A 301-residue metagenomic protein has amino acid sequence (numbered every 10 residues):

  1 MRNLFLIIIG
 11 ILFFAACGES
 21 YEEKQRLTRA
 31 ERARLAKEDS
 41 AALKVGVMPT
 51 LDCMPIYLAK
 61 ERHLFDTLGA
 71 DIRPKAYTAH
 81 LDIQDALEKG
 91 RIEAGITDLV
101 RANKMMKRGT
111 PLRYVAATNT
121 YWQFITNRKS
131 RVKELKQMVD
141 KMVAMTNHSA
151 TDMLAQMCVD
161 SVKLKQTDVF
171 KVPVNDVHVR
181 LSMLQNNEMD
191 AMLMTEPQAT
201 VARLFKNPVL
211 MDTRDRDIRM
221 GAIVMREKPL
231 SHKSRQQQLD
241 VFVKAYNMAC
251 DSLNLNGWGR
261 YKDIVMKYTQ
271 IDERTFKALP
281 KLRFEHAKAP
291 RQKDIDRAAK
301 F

Functional and structural regions predicted by a protein language model:
M1-L4: Positively charged n-region of N-terminal signal peptides that target proteins for export
F14-A16: C-terminal motif of bacterial Sec signal peptides marking the signal peptidase cleavage site
E19-Q25, A150-V169, Q237, V241-A278: Ligand-binding clefts/hinges and TM-proximal coupling segments of bilobed small-molecule sensing domains
Y21-T167, K171-V174, M183, D190-E196 (+1 more regions): Short, glycine-/small- and polar/acidic-enriched structural segments that line small-molecule recognition paths
E22-E31, L35-L43, A191, R260-F301: An extracytoplasmic/periplasmic, membrane-proximal ligand-sensing/linker region
L43, D140-M145, K228-S231, M248-N254 (+1 more regions): Second-shell loop/turn segments in exported
T50, L81, I96, M145 (+6 more regions): Soluble non-cytosolic domains of exported or imported proteins
L99-R101, K171-V172, V177-V265: Pocket-lining segment of extracytoplasmic ligand-binding domains
